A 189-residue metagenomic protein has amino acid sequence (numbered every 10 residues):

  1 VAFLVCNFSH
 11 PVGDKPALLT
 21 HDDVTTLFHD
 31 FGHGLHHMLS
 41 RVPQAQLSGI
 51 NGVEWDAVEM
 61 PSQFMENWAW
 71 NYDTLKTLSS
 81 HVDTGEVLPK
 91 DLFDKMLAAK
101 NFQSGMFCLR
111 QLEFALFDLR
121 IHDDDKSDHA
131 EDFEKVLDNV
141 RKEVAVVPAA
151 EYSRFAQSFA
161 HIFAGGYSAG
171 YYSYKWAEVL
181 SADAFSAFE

Functional and structural regions predicted by a protein language model:
V1-E189: Cation-handling catalytic/transport regions enriched in His/Asp/Glu
